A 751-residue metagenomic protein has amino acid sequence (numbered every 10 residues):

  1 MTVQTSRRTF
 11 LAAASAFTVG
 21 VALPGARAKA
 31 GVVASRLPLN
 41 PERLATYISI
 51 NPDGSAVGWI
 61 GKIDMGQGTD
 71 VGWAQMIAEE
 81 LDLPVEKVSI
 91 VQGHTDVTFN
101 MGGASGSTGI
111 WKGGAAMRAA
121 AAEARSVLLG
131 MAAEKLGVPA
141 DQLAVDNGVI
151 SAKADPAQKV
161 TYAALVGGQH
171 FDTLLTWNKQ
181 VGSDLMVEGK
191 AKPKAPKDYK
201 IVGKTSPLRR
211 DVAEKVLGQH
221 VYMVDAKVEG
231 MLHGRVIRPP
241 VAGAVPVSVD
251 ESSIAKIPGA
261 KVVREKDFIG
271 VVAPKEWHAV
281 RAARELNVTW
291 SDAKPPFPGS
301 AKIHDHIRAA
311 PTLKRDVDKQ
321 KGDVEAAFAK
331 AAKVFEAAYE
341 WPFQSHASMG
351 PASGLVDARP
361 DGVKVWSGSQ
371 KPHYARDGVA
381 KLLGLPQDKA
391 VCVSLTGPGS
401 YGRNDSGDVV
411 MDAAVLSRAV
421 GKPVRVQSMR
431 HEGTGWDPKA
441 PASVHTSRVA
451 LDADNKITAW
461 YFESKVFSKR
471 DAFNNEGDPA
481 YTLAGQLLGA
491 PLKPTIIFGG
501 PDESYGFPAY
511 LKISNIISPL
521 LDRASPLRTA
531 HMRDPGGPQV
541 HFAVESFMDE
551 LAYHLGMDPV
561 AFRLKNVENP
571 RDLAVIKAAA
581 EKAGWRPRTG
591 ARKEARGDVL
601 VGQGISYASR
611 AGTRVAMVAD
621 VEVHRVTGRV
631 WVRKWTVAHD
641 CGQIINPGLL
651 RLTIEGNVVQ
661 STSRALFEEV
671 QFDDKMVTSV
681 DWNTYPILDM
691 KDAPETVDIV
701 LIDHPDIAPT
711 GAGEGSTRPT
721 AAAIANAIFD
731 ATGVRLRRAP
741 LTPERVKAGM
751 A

Functional and structural regions predicted by a protein language model:
T2-L23, G31-A751: Cofactor-binding beta-sheet edge motifs in enzyme active sites
